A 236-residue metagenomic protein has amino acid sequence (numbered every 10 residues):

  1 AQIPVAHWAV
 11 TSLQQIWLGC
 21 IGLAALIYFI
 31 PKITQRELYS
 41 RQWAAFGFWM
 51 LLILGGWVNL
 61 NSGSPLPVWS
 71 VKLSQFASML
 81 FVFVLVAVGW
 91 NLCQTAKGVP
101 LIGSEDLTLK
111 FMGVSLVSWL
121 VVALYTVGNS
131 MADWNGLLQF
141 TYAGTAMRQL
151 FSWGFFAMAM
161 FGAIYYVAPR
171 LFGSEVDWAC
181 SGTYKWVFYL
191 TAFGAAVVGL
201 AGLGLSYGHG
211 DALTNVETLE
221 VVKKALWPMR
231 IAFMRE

Functional and structural regions predicted by a protein language model:
A1, G19, G47-G56, F83-A87 (+3 more regions): Alpha-helical transmembrane segments of multi-pass integral membrane proteins
A1-W8, G22-F46, N61-K72, G89-M112 (+3 more regions): Juxtamembrane membrane-water interface segments of multi-pass membrane proteins, especially cytoplasmic-side
A6-V10, Q14-Q15, L73-F83, V114 (+6 more regions): Physicochemical signature of membrane-embedded alpha-helices that form the seven-helix bundle of GPCRs, emphasizing
L13-Y28, M79-Q94, F151-Y165, R235-E236: Hydrophobic cores of alpha-helical transmembrane segments in multi-pass inner/ER membrane proteins, independent
W49-V84: N-terminal hydrophobic targeting segments
W57, A201, A232-E236: Primarily interfacial, aromatic-capped hydrophobic alpha-helices that serve as membrane anchors
